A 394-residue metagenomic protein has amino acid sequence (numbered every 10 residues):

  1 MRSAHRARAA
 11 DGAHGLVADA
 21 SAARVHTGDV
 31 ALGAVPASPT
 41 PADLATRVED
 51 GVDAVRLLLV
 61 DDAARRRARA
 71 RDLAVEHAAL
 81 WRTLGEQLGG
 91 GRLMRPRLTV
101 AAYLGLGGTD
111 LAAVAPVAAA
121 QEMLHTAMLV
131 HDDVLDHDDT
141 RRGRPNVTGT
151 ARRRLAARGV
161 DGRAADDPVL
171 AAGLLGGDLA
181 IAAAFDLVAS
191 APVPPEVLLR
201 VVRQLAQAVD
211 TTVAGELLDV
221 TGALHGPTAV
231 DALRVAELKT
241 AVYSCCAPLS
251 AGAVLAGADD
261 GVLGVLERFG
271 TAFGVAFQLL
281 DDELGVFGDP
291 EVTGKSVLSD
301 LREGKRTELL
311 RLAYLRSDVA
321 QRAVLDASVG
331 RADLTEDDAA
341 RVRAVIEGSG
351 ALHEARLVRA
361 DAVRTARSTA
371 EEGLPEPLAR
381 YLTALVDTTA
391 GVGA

Functional and structural regions predicted by a protein language model:
M1-T126, V130-H131, L135-D166, D219-T228 (+3 more regions): Conserved N-terminal diphosphate/IPP-binding helix and adjacent helical/loop segment of trans-prenyltransferase domains
D72-L73, Q87-R95, A171-A183, A189-F287: All-alpha helical catalytic cores of prenyl diphosphate-utilizing isoprenoid enzymes
L98, A184, L310, A366: Residue-level signal for inorganic ion chemistry
G107, G252-G261, L284-V292, L325-G330 (+1 more regions): C-terminal helix-coil-helix/basic helical segment that borders enzyme active sites and/or dimer interfaces and provides
A113, V193-R203, G261-L266, Q321-V324 (+1 more regions): Acidic/histidine metal-binding catalytic segments
V114-R142, A206-V213, V242, C246 (+4 more regions): Active-site alpha-helical segments that house and flank conserved acidic catalytic motifs for diphosphate chemistry
R141-G177, G226-V242, G264, P290-R316 (+1 more regions): Divalent-cation-assisted or electrostatically stabilized phosphate/pyrophosphate-binding catalytic cores
A340-A394: Short hairpin/turn module used for nucleic-acid contact or packing/dimerization
